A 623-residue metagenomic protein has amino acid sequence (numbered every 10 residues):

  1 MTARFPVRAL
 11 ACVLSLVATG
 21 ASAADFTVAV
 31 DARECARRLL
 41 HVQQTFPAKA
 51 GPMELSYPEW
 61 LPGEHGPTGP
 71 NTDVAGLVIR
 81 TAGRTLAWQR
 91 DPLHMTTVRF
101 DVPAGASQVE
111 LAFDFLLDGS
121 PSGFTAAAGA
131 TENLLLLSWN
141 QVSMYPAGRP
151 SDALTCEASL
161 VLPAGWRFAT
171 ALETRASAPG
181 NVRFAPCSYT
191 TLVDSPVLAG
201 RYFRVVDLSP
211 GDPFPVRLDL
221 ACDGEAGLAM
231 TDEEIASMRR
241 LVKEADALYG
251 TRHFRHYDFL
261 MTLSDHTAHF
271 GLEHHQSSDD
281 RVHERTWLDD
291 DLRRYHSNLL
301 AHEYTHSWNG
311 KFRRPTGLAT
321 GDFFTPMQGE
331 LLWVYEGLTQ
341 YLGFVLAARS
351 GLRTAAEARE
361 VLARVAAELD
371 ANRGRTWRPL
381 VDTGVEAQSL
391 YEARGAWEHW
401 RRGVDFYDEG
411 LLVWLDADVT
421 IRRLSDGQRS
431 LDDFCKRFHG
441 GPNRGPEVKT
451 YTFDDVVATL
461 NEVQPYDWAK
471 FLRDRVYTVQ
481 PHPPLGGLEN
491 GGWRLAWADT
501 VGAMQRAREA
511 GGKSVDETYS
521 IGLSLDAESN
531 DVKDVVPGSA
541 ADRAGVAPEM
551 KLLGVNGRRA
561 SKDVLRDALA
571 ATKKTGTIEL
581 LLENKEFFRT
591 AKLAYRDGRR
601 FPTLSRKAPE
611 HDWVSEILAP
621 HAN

Functional and structural regions predicted by a protein language model:
M1-F5: N-terminal secretory signal peptides that target proteins for export/translocation
R8-T19: Bacterial N-terminal signal peptides
A24-L61: Early extracytoplasmic/domain-onset interaction patches
R33, T45-P47, P62, P67-F254 (+1 more regions): Non-catalytic architectural context of zinc metalloproteases
T68, D152, L228-R240, D290-Y295 (+10 more regions): Soluble non-cytosolic domains of exported or imported proteins
D207-L332, L338, L342: Juxtacatalytic substrate-recognition/specificity segment
V282, R313-V381: Acidic/histidine-rich catalytic neighborhood
G343, R353-N623: C-terminal recognition in membrane/secretory proteostasis and scaffolding
